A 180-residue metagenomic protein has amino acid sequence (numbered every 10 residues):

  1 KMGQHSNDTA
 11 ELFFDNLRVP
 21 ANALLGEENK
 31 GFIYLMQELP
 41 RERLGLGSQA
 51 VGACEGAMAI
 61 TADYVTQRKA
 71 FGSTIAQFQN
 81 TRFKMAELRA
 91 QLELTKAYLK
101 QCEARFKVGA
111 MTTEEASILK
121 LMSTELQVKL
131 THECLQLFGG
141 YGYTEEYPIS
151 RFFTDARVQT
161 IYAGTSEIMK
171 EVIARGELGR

Functional and structural regions predicted by a protein language model:
K1-E11: FAD-binding subdomain of flavoenzyme oxidoreductases
E11-L17, A21, G26-K30, M36-R180: Alpha-helical interface subdomain recognition
